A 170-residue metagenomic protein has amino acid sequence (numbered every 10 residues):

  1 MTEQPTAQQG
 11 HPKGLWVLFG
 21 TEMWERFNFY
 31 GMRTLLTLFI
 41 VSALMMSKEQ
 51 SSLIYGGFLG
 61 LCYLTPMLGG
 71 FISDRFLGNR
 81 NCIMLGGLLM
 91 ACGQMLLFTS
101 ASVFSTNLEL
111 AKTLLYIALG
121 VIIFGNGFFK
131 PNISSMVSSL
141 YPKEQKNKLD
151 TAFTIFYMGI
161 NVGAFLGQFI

Functional and structural regions predicted by a protein language model:
M1-G31, S105-T113: Cytosolic juxtamembrane N-terminal segment immediately preceding the first transmembrane helix of multi-pass
T34, M67-L68, T99, V162-I170: A gly/Pro-rich, aromatic-decorated transmembrane alpha-helix motif that marks the paired, flexible gating helices
T34-I54: Short amphipathic helix-loop junctions that connect adjacent transmembrane helices in Major Facilitator Superfamily/SLC
G56-R75, A91, K130, F165: Central cavity-lining transmembrane alpha-helices of secondary-active solute carriers, predominantly the Major
L61-C62, K148-F169: Glycine-rich segments within core transmembrane alpha-helices of 12-TM secondary carriers
R75-M90, E144, K148-L149: Cytoplasmic membrane-interface "Motif A"-like loop-to-helix N-cap segments of 12-TM Major Facilitator Superfamily
M84-T113: C-terminal ends and interior cores of transmembrane alpha-helices in multi-pass membrane transporters/permeases
F128-K143: Intracellular juxtamembrane helix-capping segments at the cytosolic ends of symmetry-related transmembrane helices
